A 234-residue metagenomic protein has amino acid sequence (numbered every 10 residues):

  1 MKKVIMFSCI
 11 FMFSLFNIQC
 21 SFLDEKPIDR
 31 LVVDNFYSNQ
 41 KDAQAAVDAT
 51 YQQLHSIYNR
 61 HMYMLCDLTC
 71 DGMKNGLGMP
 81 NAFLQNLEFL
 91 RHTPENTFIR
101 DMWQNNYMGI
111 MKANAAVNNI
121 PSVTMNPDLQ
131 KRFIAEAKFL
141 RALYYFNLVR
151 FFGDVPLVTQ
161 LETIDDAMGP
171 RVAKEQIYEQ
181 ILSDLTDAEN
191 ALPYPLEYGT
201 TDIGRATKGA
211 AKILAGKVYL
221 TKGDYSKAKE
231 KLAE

Functional and structural regions predicted by a protein language model:
M1-I28: Bacterial Sec-dependent N-terminal signal peptides
K2, V123, V149-F151, K222-Y225: Secondary-structure transition/capping motifs at alpha-helix termini and the adjoining loop/turn into the next element
Q19-K26, L84-N86, G153-V155, K231: Short, compositionally biased low-complexity segments
C20-L65, R91: Membrane-proximal, proline-rich intrinsically disordered regions
Q44-D48, Q52-Y58, M79-F152, D166-M168 (+2 more regions): Conserved, well-structured interaction surfaces
H61-G76, V149, P156, I203-R205: Short, solvent-exposed turn/loop segments enriched in Gly/Ser/Thr/Pro and often Arg
L157, L161-E234: Hydrophobic, small-residue-rich alpha-helical packing segments that form membrane-like cores
